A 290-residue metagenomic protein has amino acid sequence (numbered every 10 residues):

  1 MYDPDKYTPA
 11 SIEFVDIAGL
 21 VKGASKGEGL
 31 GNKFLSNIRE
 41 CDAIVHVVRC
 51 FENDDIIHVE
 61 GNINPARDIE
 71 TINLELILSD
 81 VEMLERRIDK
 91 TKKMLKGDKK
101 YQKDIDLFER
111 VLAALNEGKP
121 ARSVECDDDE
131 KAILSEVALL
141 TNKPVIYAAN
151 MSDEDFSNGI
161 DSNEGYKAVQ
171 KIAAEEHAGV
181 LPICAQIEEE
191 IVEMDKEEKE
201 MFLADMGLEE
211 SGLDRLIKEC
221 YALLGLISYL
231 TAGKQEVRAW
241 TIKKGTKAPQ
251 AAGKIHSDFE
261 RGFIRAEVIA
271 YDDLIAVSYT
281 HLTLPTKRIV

Functional and structural regions predicted by a protein language model:
Y2-A43, E52-I63, D128-S135: Switch II of P-loop NTPase G domains
D3-K6, S36-N37, E136-L140, Y229-A232 (+2 more regions): Replace "in large, NTP-powered and nucleic-acid-processing enzymes" with "in large, NTP-powered factors and other
G19-V21, R49-D55, N62-I63, I77 (+3 more regions): Conserved nucleotide-binding/hydrolysis micro-motifs of P-loop NTPases
I44, T71, M83, P144-A149 (+1 more regions): Conserved beta-strand/loop subsegment of P-loop NTPase cores
K90-T141, V145: Long, charge-dense, solvent-exposed interaction surfaces that engage phosphate-rich ligands
M94-I105, V124-D127, G159-S162, V192 (+2 more regions): Conserved phosphate/pyrophosphate-binding and hydrolysis machinery centered on Walker-type P-loop NTPases, extending
D155, G159, E164-E219: Canonical P-loop GTPase G-domain recognition
T280-T286: Conserved small/polar residues in nucleotide/adenosyl-binding loops
